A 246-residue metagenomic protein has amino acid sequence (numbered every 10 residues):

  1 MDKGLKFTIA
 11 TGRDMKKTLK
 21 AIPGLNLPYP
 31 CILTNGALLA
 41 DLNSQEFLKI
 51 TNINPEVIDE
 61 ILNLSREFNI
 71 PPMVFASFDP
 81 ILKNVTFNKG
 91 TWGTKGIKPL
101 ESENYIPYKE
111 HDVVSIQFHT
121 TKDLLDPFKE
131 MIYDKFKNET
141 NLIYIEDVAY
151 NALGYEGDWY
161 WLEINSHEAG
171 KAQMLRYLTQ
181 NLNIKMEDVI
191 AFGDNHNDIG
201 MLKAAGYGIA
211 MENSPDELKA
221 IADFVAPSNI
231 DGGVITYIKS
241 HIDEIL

Functional and structural regions predicted by a protein language model:
M1-D2, R66, Y133, R176-Q180 (+1 more regions): Surface-exposed amphipathic alpha-helices with a cationic face
M1-K95: Active-site phosphate-binding/coordination module
G4-T8, P28-Y29, V114-S115, E187-D188 (+1 more regions): Short active-site oxyanion
T18-I22, F128, I132, L202 (+2 more regions): Hydrophobic packing residues within well-ordered alpha-helices of enzyme cores
L25-L27, N35, N43, F136 (+2 more regions): Short, structured coil segments at secondary-structure junctions
S44-K49, K89, Y155-L162, S240-E244: Short, surface-exposed amphipathic charged segments that create phosphate/polyanion-binding patches used for binding
F75-F192: Conserved acidic, metal-coordinating active-site core of Asp-based, Mg2+-dependent phosphoryl-transfer enzymes
W161-L246: Mg2+-dependent phosphoryl-transfer enzymes with acidic/Ser/Thr/Gly-rich catalytic loops
